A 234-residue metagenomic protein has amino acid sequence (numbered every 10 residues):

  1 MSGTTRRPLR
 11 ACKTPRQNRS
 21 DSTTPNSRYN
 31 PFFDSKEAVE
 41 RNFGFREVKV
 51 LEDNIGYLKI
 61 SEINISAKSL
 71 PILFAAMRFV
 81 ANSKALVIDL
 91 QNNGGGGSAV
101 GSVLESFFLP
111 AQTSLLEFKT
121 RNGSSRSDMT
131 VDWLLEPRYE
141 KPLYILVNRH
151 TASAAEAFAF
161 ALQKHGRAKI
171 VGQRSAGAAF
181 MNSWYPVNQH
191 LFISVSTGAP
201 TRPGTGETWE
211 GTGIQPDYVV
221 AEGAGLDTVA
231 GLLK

Functional and structural regions predicted by a protein language model:
M1-D53: Extended, small/polar residue-biased N-terminal targeting/export presequences and adjacent propeptide/linker tracts
E47-L70, G204: STAS-typified acidic loop motif
L58, I88, L143, L162 (+1 more regions): Terminal peptide-recognition signature
L58-E62, N82-G94: Short acidic catalytic loops
S66-K84: A short, well-ordered alpha-helical element
L86, H150, G166-A179: Short, well-structured beta-strand/strand-turn elements
G96-L146, H150, F180-P186, T197-P203 (+2 more regions): Gly/Ser/Thr-rich loop/hinge elements
E210, I214-K234: Low-complexity, Gly/Ser/Thr/Pro-rich intrinsically disordered linker/tail segments
